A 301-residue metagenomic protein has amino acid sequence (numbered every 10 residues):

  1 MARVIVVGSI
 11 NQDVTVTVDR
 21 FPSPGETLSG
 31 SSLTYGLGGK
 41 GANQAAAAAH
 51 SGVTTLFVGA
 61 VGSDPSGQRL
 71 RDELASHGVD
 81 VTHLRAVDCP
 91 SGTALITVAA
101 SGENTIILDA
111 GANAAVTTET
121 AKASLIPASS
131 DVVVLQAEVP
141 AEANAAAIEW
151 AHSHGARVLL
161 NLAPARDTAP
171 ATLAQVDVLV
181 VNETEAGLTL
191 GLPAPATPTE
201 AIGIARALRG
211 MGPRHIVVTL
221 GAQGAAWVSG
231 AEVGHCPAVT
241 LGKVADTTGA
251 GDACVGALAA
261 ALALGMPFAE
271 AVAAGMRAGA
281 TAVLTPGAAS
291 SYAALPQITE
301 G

Functional and structural regions predicted by a protein language model:
M1-A60, P65-R69, S76, K243-V244: Glycine-rich phosphate/adenosyl-contacting loop at the front of the ribokinase-like
M1-V4, D167, A171-T172, P198-G301: Conserved phosphate-binding/catalytic region of the ribokinase-like
E73-D88: A glycine-rich helix N-cap at a beta->alpha junction
G78, A112-E119, V158-A165, V239: Short gly/ser/thr-rich secondary-structure transition/capping motifs
H83-A86, I96-A137: Conserved phosphate-binding/catalytic loop of the ribokinase/pfkB sugar-kinase fold
S130-G203, A222-A225: Conserved beta-alpha-beta core of the PfkB/ribokinase-like small-molecule kinase fold
